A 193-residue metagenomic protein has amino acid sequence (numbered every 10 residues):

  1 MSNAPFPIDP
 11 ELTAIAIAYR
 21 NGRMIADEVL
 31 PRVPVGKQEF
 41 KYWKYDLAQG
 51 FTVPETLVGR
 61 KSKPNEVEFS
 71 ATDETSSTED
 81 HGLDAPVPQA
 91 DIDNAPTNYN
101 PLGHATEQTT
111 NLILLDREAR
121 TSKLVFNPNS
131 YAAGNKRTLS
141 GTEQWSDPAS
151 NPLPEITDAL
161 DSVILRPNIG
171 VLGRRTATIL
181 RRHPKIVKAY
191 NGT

Functional and structural regions predicted by a protein language model:
M1-A4, Y45-V67, D116-N127, G170-T178: Short secondary-structure boundary segments
M1-R23, E28, T121: Intrinsically disordered, low-complexity terminal tails
D9, R32-P34, G59, Q89 (+1 more regions): Alpha-helical interaction segments
L12-I17, P54-V58, G141-Q144: N-terminal start-of-chain detector that recognizes signal peptides and the immediate post-cleavage beginning
A18-D84: Assembly/oligomerization interface modules of large self-assembling protein complexes
Q89-I169, R174-G192: Alpha-helical scaffold segments that mediate packing/assembly in large oligomeric complexes
